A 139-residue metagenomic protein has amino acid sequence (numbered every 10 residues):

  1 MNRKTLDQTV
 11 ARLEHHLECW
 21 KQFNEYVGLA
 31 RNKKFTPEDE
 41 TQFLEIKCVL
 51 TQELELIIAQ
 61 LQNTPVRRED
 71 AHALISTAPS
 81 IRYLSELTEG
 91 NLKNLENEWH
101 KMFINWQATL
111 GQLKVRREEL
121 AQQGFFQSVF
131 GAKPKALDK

Functional and structural regions predicted by a protein language model:
M1-K139: Conserved non-transmembrane functional hotspots
